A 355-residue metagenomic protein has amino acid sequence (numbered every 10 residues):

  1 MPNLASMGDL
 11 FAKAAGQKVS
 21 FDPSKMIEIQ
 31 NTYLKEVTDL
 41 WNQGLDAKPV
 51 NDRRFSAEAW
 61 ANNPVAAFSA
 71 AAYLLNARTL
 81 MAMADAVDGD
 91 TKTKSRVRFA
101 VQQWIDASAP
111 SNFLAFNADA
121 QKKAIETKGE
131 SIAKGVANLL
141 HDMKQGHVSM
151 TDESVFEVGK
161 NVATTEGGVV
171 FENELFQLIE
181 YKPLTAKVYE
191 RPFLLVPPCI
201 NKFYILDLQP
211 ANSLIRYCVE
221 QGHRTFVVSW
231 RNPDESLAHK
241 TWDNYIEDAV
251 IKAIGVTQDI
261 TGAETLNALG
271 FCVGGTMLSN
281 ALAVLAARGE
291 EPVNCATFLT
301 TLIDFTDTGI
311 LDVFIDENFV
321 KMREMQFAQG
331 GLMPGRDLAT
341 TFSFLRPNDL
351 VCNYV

Functional and structural regions predicted by a protein language model:
M1-Q177, V188-E190, F226: Amphipathic, low-complexity, repeat-rich surface-exposed segments
G89-Q121, D259, A263, M277 (+1 more regions): Alpha/beta-hydrolase-fold enzymes
I179-Y181, L195-P197, F226-P233, L269-F271 (+2 more regions): Generic beta-strand/beta-sheet core signal
Y181-L184, A283-V284: Short beta-turn/strand-loop junction motif enriched in small, turn-promoting residues
A186-I260, I310: Cap/lid segment of the alpha/beta-hydrolase catalytic domain
F193-L195, Y217, T276-S279, G289: Non-catalytic peripheral regions of nucleotide-handling enzymes
I254-G274: Alpha/beta-hydrolase fold nucleophile elbow
